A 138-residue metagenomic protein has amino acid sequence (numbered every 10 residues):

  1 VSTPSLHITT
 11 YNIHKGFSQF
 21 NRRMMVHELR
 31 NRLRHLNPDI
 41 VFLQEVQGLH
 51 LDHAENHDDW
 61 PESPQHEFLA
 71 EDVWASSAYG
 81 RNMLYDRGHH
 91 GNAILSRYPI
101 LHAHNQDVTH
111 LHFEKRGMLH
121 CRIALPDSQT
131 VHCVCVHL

Functional and structural regions predicted by a protein language model:
V1-E71, M83-H89, Q129: N-terminal, active-site-proximal structural segment of metallo-dependent hydrolase catalytic domains
N56-D58, N92-L95, L119: Short low-complexity, flexible loop/linker segments enriched in glycine and/or proline with clustered acidic
E71-D72, R87-A103: Conserved beta strand-loop-helix elements of the APE1-like EEP
D72-D86, D107-T109: A short, structured active-site edge motif that brings together acidic residues
N82, V136-L138: Histidine- and/or cysteine-centered catalytic micro-motif in compact active-site loops
Y98-V131, C135-V136: Active-site catalytic loop in hydrolytic enzyme cores
